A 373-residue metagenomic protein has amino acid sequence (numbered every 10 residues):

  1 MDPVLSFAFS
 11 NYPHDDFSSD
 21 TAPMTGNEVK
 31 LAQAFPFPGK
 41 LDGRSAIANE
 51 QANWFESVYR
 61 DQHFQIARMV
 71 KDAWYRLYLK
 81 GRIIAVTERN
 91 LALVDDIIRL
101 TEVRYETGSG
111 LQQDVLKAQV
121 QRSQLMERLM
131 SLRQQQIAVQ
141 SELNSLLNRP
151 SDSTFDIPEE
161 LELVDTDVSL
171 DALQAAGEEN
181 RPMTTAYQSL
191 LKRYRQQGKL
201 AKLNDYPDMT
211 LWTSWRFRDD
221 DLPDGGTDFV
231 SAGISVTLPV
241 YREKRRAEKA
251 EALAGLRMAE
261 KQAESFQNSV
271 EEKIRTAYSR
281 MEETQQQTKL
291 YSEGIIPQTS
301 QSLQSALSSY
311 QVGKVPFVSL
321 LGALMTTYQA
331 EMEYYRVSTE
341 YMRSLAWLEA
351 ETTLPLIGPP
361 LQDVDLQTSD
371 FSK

Functional and structural regions predicted by a protein language model:
P3-A22, A34-D61, T185, N204-V230 (+2 more regions): Small/polar (Gly/Ser/Thr/Ala-rich) solvent-exposed segments that form structured loops/beta-strands/short helices used
M24-E28, D72, K117, D208 (+1 more regions): Transmembrane beta-barrel architecture of outer-membrane proteins
K30-A32, Q197-L200, G233-T237: Outer-membrane beta-barrel architecture
A46-N49, Q112-V120, F317-M325: Short, charged, amphipathic alpha-helical segments
Q62, I66-T87, I98, V103 (+4 more regions): Amphipathic alpha-helical coiled-coil segments
Q62-E178, R280, T284, T288 (+1 more regions): Periplasmic alpha-helical coiled-coil/stalk elements that build and connect Gram-negative outer-membrane
G110, V115, Q119, R149-T213 (+2 more regions): Amphipathic alpha-helical coiled-coil scaffold segments and their short linker/junction regions
E333-K373: Acidic, low-complexity, intrinsically disordered peripheral segments
